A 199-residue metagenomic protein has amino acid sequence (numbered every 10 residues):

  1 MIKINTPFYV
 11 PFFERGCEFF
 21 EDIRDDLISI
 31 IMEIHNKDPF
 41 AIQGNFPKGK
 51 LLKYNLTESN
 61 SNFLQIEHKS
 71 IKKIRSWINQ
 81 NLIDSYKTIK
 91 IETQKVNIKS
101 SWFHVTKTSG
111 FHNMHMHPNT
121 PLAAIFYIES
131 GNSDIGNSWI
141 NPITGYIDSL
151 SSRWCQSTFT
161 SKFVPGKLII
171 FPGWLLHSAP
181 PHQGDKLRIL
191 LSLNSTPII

Functional and structural regions predicted by a protein language model:
M1-I91, F111: Non-heme Fe(II)/2-oxoglutarate
I4, S178-P180: Karyopherin-beta/Importin-beta family HEAT-repeat alpha-solenoid scaffold
L82-W102, T106, A124: Hydrophobic, well-structured mid-protein blocks that either form specific transmembrane helices
K95-V96, Q183-D185: A short beta-turn/loop motif at secondary-structure boundaries
S100-I170, P180, L187, P197: Catalytic core of non-heme Fe(II) oxygenases with the double-stranded beta-helix
